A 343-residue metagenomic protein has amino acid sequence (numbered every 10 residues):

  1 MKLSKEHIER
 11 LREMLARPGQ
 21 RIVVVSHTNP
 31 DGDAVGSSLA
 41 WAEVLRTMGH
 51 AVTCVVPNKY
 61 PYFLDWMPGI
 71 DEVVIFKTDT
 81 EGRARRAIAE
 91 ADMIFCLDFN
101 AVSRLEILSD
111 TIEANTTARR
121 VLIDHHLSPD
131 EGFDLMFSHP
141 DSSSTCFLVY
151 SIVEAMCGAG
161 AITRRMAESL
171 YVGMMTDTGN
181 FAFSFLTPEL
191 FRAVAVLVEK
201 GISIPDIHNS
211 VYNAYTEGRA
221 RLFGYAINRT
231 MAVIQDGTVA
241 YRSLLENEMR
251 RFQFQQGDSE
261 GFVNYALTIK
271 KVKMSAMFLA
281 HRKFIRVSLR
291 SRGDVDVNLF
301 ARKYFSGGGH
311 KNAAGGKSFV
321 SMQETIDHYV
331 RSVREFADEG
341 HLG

Functional and structural regions predicted by a protein language model:
K2-N29, A34-P68, E72, G82-R85 (+3 more regions): Hydrophobic helix-and-loop "lid/oligomerization" segment in the mid-to-C-terminal part of catalytic domains
R10-P18, T116-D130: Acidic-glycine-rich active-site phosphate/pyrophosphate-binding loop
A34-V35, R104-L108, G132: Short glycine-/acidic-enriched loop or helix-start segments at secondary-structure transitions that form or flank
P57-Y62, L97-V102, L127: Acidic, glycine-rich active-site loops and adjacent beta-strand->loop/helix elements that engage anionic groups
G69-V74, A114, S138-D141, G293: Short, hinge-like loop/turn segments at secondary-structure boundaries
T80-E81, D92-S109, V121: Glycine-rich phosphate-binding loops that contact phosphosugars or nucleotide phosphates
A87-A89, L108-A118: Short, conserved loop/helix-junction motifs that constitute active-site signature segments in enzyme catalytic cores
I123-A193: Short alpha-helices
